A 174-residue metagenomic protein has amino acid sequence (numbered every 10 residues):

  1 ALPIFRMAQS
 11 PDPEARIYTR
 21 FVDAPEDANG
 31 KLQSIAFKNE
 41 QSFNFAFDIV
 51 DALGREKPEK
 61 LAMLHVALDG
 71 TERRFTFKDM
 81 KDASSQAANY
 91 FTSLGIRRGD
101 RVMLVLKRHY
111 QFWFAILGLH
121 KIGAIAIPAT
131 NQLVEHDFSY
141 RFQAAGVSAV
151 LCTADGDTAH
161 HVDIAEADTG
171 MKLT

Functional and structural regions predicted by a protein language model:
A1: Extracellular interaction modules
I4-A46: Flexible, non-catalytic linker and terminal segments flanking ANL/adenylate-forming cores
F5-E14, S93-L94, L117, K121-T174: Structural core segment of the AMP-binding/adenylate-forming
I49-T76: AMP-dependent adenylate-forming
V50-G54, M80, S84, V102 (+3 more regions): Adenylate-forming
V66-L68, D79-Y90: Conserved N-terminal alpha-helix of the aminotransferase class I/II PLP-enzyme fold
G70-F75, N89-H136: Conserved AMP-binding/adenylate-forming
